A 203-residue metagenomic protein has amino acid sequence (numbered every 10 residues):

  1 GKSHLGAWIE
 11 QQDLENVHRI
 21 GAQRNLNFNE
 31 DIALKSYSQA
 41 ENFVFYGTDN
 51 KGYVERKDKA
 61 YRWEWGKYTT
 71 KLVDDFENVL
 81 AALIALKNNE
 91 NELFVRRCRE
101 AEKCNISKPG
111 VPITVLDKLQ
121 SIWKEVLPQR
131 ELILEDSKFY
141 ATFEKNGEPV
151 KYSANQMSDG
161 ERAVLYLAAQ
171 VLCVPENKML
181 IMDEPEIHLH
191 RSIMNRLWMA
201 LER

Functional and structural regions predicted by a protein language model:
L5-A7: Post-Walker A alpha-helix
E10: Helix-to-loop junction immediately C-terminal to a conserved catalytic motif
L14-N27, A33: Conserved catalytic segments around the Walker B and adjacent sensor/switch elements of P-loop NTPase domains
I32-V54: Conserved NTP-binding/hydrolysis module of P-loop NTPases
T48-R162, A169-M179: Extended helical coiled-coil dimerization/tether regions that scaffold and oligomerize large DNA-maintenance assemblies
D183-P185: Walker B catalytic acidic pair
I187-R191, N195: Conserved D-loop-proximal element of ABC-family nucleotide-binding domains
L197-L201: Conserved hydrophobic alpha-helix in the ABC-type ATPase nucleotide-binding domain
